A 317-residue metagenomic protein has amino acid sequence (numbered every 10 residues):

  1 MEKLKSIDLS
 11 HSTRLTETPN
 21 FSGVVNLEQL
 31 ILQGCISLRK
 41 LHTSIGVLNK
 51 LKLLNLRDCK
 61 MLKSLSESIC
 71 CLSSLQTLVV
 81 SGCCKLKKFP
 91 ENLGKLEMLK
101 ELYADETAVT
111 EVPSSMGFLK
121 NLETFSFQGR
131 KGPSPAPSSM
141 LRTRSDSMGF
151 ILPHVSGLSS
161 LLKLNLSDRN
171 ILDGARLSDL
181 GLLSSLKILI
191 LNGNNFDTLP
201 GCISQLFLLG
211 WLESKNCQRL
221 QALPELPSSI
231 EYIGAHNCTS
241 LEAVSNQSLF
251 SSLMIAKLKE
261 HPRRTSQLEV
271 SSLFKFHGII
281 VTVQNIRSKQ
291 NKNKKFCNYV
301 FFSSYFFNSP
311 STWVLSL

Functional and structural regions predicted by a protein language model:
M1-G149, P153-G174, D179-L315: Predominantly recognizes leucine-rich repeat
